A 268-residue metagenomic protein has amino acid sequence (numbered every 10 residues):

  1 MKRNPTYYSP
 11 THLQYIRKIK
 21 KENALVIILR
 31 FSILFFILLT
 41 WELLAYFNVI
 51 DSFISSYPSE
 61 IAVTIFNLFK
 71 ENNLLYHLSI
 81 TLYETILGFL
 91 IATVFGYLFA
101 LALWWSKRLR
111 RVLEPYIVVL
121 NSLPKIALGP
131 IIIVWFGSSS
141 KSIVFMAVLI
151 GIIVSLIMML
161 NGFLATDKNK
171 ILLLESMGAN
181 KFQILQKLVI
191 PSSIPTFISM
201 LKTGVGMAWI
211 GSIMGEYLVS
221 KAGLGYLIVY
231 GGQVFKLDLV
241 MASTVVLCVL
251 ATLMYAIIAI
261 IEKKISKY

Functional and structural regions predicted by a protein language model:
M1-S32, A256-Y268: Transmembrane alpha-helical segments of polytopic membrane transport and secretion proteins
Y15-E22, F47-L90: Periplasmic/extracellular loop-to-transmembrane helix junction in inner-membrane transport proteins
L87-I117: Transmembrane-helix boundary motif in ABC transporter permease subunits
K107, M241-Y268: C-terminal transmembrane helix and the adjacent membrane-cytosol boundary/short C-terminal tail of inner/organellar
V118-V154, N161-G162: Generic hydrophobic transmembrane alpha-helix motif, especially the helices
F145-L149, F182-G215, A242: Transmembrane alpha-helices
F163-T166, L173-S193, Q233: Short helix-to-coil transition segments within interhelical loops that connect adjacent transmembrane helices
M200-C248, A259: Non-cytoplasmic
